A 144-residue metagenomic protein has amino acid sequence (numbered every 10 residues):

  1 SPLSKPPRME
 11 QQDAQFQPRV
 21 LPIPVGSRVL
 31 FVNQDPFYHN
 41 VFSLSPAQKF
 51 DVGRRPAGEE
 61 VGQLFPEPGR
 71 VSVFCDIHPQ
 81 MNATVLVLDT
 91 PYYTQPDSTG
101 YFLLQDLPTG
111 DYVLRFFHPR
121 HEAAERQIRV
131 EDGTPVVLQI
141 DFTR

Functional and structural regions predicted by a protein language model:
S1-R144: Extracytoplasmic copper-binding redox domains, predominantly the cupredoxin/blue-copper superfamily
